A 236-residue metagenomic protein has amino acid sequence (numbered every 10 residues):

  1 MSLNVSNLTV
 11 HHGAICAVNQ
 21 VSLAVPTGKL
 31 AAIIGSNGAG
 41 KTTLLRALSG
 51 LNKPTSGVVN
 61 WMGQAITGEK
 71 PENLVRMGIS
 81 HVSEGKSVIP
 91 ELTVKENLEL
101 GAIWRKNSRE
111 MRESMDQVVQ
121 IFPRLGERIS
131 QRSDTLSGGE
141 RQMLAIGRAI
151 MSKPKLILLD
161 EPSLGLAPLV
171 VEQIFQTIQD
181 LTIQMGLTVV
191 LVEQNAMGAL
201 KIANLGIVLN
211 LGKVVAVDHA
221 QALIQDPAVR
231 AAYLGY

Functional and structural regions predicted by a protein language model:
L3-V5, V18: Conserved structural motif at the start of ABC-family nucleotide-binding domains
G13, A31, E69, V94-E113 (+3 more regions): ABC-type ATPase nucleotide-binding domains, specifically the catalytic core motifs of the NBD
I34-S36: The feature captures the beta-strand-to-loop junction immediately N-terminal to the Walker
S49: Helix-to-loop junction immediately C-terminal to a conserved catalytic motif
G57-A65, M77, E110-M115: Conserved ABC transporter NBD signature motif
R132-L136, E140: Conserved ABC ATPase signature
A149-I150: ABC ATPase C-loop
E172-G186: Helical segment within the ABC ATPase nucleotide-binding domain
